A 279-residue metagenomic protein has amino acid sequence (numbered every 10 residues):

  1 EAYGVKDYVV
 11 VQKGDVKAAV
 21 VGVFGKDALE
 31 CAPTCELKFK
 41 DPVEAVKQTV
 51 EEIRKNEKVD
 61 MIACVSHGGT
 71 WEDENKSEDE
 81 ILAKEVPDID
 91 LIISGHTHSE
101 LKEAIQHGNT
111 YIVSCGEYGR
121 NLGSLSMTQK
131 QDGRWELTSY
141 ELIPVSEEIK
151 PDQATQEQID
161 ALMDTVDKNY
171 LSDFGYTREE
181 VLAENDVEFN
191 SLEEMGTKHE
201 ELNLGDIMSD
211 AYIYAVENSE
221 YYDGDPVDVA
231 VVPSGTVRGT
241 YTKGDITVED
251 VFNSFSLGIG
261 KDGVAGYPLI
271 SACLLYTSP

Functional and structural regions predicted by a protein language model:
E1-E148: Acidic, metal/ion-coordinating pockets
R54, S126-S278: Solvent-exposed loop/linker segments at secondary-structure transitions that flank or connect catalytic domains
